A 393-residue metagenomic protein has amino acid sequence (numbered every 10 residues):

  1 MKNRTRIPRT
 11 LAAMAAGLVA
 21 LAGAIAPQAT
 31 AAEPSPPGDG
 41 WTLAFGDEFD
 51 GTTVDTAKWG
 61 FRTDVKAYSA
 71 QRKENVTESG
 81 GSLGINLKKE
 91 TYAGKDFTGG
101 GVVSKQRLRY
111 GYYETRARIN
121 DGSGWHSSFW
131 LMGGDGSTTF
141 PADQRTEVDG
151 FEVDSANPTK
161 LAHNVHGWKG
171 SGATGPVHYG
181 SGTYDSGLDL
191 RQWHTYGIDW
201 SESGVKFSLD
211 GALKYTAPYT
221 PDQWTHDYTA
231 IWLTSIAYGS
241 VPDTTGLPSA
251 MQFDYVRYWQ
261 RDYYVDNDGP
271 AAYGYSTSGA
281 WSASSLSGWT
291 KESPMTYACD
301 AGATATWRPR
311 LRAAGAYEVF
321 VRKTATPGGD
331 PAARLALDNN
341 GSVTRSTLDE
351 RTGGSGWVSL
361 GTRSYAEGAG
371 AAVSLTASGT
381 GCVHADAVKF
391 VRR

Functional and structural regions predicted by a protein language model:
M1-A32: Secretory targeting and sorting signals
T5, L11, G23-I25, W41 (+14 more regions): A generic structural signal for short, solvent-exposed coil/turn residues that cap or connect secondary-structure
R9, Q28-A29, P37, S249 (+1 more regions): Generic low-complexity segments that are intrinsically disordered, proline-rich and/or Lys/Arg-biased
G23-A24, T53, I119, W200 (+4 more regions): Generic short alpha-helical hydrophobic face used as a protein-protein interaction/packing hotspot
P27, A162-V165, V383: Intrinsically disordered, low-complexity cationic segments
A32-Y264, Y273-G274, S287, L348: GH16 jelly-roll
D262-R393: Extracytoplasmic
